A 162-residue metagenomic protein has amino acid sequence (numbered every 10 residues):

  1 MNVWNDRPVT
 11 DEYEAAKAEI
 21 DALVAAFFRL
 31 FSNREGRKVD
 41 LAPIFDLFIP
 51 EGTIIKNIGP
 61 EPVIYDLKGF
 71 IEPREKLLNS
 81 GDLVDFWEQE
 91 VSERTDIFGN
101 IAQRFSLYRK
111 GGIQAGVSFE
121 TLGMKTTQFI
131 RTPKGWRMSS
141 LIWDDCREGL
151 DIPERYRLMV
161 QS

Functional and structural regions predicted by a protein language model:
M1-L47, L158-S162: Short, low-complexity N-terminal intrinsically disordered segments enriched in polar/charged residues
N2, L122-P153: Short beta-strand edge/turn micro-motifs at domain boundaries
F27, I44-F45, G52, R104 (+1 more regions): Hydrophobic pocket/interface hotspot
R29-L30, F105-G112: Generic short beta-strand segments
V39-N100: A solvent-exposed, acidic/Ser-Thr-rich amphipathic alpha-helical stretch
D66, A115-S118, R147-R155: A short, polar/proline- and glycine-enriched secondary-structure boundary/capping micro-motif
N79-L83, K110-E120: Short, cysteine-centered beta-strand-loop-beta hairpins and adjacent loop/turn segments enriched in charged/polar
Q89-T95, Y108-K110, M124-I130, W143: Hydrophobic/aromatic beta-strand elements that line small-molecule binding cavities or substrate pockets in beta-rich
